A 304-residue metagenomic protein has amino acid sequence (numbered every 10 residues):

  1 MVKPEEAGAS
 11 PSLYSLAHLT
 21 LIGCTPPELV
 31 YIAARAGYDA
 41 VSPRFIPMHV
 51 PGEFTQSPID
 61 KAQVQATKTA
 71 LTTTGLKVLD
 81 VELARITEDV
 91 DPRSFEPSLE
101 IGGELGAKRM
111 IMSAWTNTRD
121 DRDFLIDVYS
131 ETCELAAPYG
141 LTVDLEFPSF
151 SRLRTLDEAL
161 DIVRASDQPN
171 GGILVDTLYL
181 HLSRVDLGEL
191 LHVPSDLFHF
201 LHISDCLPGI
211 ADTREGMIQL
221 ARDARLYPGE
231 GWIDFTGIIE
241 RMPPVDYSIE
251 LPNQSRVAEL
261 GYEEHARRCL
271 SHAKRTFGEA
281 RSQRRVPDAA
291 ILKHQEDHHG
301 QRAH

Functional and structural regions predicted by a protein language model:
M1-G103, A107-K108, A137, G172 (+2 more regions): N-terminal pre-domain/capping segments
S10-L16, E131-W232: Acidic/histidine-rich catalytic cores of soluble enzymes
A17-L21, R44-M48, L83-I86, W115-N117 (+4 more regions): Active-site beta-loop-alpha junctions enriched in small/polar residues
L21, D246-H265, A290-H294: A short, acidic, flexible beta-alpha connecting loop/helix-capping segment that sits on the rim of active
C24, Y227-R241: A short, acidic, amphipathic alpha-helical segment used as a generic capping/interface helix at domain edges
E28, A70-K77, I86-I173, L182: Active-site acidic/histidine proton-transfer and metal-coordination neighborhood in alpha/beta enzyme cores
S57-V64, P92-S98, R122-S130, L156-L160 (+3 more regions): Charged helix-capping and loop-helix junction motifs
M110, S166, H192-P194, I238-P243: Alpha-helix C-terminal capping segments
